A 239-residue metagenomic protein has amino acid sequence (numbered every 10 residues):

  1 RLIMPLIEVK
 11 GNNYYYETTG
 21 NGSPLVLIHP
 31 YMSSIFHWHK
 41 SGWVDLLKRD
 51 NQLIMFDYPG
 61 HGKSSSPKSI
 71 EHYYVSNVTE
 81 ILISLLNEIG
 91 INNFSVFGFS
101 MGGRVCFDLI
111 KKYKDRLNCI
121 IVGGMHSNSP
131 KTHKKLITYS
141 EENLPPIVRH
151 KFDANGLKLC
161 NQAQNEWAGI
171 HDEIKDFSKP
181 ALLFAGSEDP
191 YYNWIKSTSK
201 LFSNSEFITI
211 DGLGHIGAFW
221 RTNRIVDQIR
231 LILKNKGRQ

Functional and structural regions predicted by a protein language model:
N12-S65: Conserved HGGG/HGGXW glycine-rich cap/lid loop of the alpha/beta-hydrolase fold
K40, K179, Y192-K200: Short alpha-helix in the alpha/beta-hydrolase fold that links the catalytic acid
M55-F94, D227: Active-site loop/oxyanion-hole signature of alpha/beta-hydrolase fold enzymes
F94, G98-G103: Conserved alpha/beta-hydrolase "nucleophile elbow" surrounding the catalytic nucleophile
R104-K112, N118-P145: Flexible "cap/lid" loop of the alpha/beta hydrolase fold
L157-E173, S187-Y191: Active-site nucleophile elbow and catalytic-triad environment of alpha/beta-hydrolase enzymes
F177, L183-A185: Short beta-strand/loop motif that positions the catalytic acidic residue of the alpha/beta-hydrolase fold
L213-R224: Catalytic histidine-centered segment of alpha/beta-hydrolase-like enzymes
